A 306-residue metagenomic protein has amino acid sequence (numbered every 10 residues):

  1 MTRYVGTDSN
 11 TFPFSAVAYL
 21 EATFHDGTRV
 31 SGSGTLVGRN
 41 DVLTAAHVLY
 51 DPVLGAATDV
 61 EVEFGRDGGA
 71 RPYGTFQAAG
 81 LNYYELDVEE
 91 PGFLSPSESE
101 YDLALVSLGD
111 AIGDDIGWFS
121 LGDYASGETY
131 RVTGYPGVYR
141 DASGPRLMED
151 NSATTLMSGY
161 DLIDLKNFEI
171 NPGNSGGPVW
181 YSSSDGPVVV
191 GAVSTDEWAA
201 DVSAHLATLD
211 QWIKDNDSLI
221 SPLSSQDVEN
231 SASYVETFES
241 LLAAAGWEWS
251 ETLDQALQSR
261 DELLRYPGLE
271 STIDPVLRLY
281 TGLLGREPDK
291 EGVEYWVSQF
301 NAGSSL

Functional and structural regions predicted by a protein language model:
M1-S15, E21-S31, Y50, L54-G113: Conserved catalytic-core segment of clan PA serine endopeptidases
M1-S9, S218-D227: Boundary/junction segments of secreted and surface-exposed precursor proteins
N10-P13, T28, L36-V37, V53-A56 (+8 more regions): Extracellular/periplasmic catalytic domains that process cell-envelope and extracellular macromolecules
L20, G34, N40, T44 (+6 more regions): Terminal peptide-recognition signature
V37, N171, V179-I220: C-terminal subregion of chymotrypsin/trypsin-like serine protease catalytic domains
V48-Y50, G65-A70, G109-G113, Y135-V138 (+3 more regions): Acidic glycine-/aspartate-rich tracts in secreted/extracellular proteins
A79, S99-G173, S203, A207-D210: Chymotrypsin/trypsin-fold serine protease catalytic domain
L219-L306: Substrate/cofactor-recognition hotspot
